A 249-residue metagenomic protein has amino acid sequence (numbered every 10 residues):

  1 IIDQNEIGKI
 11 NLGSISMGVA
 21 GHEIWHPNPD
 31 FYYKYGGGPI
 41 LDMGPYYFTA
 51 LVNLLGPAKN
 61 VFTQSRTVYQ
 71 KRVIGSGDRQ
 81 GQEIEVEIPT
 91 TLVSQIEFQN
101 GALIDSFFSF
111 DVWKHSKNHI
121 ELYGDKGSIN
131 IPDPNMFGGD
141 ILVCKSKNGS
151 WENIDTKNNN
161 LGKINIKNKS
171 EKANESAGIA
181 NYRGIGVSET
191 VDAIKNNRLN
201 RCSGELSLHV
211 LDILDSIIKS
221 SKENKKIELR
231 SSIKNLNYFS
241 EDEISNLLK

Functional and structural regions predicted by a protein language model:
I1-E85, N224: Predominantly a Rossmann-like dinucleotide-binding segment in NAD(P)-dependent oxidoreductases
I10-G13, T63, D105-F108, I131-P132: Beta-strand scaffold of nucleotide-dependent catalytic cores
P45, I88-T90, S116: Residues that act as N-cap/strand-start positions at coil-to-secondary-structure junctions
Y47-F48, V187-S188, L214: A general structural signal for well-ordered alpha-helical segments in protein cores
N60, Q70, I74-E87, V93 (+5 more regions): C-terminal glycine/acidic-rich active-site capping loop/insertion
A102, F107-H115: Glycine-rich phosphate/pyrophosphate-binding beta-alpha loops
I213-E223: Short arginine-rich
